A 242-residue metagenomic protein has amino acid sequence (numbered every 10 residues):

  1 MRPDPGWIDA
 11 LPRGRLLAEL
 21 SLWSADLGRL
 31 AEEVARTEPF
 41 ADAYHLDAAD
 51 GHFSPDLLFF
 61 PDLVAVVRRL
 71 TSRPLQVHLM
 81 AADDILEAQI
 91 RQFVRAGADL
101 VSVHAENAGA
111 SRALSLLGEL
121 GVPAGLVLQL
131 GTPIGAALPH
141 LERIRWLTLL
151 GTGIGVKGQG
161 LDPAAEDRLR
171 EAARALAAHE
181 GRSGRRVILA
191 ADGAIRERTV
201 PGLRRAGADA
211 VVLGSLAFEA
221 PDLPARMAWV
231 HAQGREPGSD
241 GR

Functional and structural regions predicted by a protein language model:
M1-L27, A31, R182, D240: N-terminal amphipathic alpha-helix/helix-capping segment at the start of soluble metabolic enzymes
I8-P12, V64-R69, V94, R112-G121 (+2 more regions): Surface-exposed amphipathic alpha-helices with a cationic face
L16-L22, Y44-L46, V67, L75-L79 (+5 more regions): Hydrophobic faces of well-ordered beta-strands that scaffold small-molecule active sites in alpha/beta enzyme cores
E32-T37, I85-R95, G131-R143, A194-L213: Catalytic cores of alpha/beta
H45-E119: N-terminal active-site wall of soluble small-molecule enzyme domains
D50-L58, H140-E180, G184-L189, A225-R226: Glycine/Thr-rich beta-alpha phosphate-binding loop at enzyme active sites
V101-G109, T148-L161, A206-M227: Glycine-rich phosphate-binding active-site loops on the catalytic face of alpha/beta enzymes
L117, R204, L216-R242: C-terminal helical cap(s) of enzyme catalytic domains, especially alpha/beta-barrels
